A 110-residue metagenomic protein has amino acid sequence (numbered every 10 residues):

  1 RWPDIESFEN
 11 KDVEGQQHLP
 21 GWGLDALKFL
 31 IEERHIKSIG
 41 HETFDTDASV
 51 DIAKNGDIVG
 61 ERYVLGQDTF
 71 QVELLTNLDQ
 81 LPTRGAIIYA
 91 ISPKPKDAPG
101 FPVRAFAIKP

Functional and structural regions predicted by a protein language model:
R1-P110: Active-/binding-site microenvironments in catalytic and ligand-binding cores
